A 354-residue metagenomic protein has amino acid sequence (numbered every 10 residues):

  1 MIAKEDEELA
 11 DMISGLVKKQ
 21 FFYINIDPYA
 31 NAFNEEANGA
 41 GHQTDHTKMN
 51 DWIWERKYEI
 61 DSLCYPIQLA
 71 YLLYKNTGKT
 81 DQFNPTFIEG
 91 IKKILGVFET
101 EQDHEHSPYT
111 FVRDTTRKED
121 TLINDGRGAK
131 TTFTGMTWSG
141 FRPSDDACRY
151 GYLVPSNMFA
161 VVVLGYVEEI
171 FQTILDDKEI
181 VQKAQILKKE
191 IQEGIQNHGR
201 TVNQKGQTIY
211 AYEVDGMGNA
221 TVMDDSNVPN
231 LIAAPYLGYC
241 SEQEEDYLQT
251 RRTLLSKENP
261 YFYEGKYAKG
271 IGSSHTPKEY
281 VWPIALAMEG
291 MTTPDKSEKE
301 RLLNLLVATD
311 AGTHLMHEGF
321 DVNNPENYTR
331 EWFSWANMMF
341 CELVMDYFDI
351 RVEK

Functional and structural regions predicted by a protein language model:
M1-E119, F333-I350: Aromatic-rich carbohydrate-recognition surfaces in CAZymes
M1-E7, Y65-T80, M158-D177, I232-Q243 (+2 more regions): Well-ordered alpha-helical scaffold segments within catalytic/enzyme domains
E7-I24, I67, Y71, N84-E99 (+5 more regions): Hydrophobic core segments within long, regular secondary-structure runs in both alpha- and beta-rich folds
D27-A32, G96-T116, Y152, V162-E245 (+1 more regions): Catalytic cores of carbohydrate-active enzymes
N31-K57, S107-R149, V202-P229, Y263-A287 (+1 more regions): Carbohydrate-binding/catalytic loop surfaces
P155: Active-site-adjacent mobile loop/cap segments within catalytic or ligand-binding domains
K178-G218, S241-M339, D346-K354: Non-catalytic carbohydrate-binding regions of carbohydrate-active enzymes
